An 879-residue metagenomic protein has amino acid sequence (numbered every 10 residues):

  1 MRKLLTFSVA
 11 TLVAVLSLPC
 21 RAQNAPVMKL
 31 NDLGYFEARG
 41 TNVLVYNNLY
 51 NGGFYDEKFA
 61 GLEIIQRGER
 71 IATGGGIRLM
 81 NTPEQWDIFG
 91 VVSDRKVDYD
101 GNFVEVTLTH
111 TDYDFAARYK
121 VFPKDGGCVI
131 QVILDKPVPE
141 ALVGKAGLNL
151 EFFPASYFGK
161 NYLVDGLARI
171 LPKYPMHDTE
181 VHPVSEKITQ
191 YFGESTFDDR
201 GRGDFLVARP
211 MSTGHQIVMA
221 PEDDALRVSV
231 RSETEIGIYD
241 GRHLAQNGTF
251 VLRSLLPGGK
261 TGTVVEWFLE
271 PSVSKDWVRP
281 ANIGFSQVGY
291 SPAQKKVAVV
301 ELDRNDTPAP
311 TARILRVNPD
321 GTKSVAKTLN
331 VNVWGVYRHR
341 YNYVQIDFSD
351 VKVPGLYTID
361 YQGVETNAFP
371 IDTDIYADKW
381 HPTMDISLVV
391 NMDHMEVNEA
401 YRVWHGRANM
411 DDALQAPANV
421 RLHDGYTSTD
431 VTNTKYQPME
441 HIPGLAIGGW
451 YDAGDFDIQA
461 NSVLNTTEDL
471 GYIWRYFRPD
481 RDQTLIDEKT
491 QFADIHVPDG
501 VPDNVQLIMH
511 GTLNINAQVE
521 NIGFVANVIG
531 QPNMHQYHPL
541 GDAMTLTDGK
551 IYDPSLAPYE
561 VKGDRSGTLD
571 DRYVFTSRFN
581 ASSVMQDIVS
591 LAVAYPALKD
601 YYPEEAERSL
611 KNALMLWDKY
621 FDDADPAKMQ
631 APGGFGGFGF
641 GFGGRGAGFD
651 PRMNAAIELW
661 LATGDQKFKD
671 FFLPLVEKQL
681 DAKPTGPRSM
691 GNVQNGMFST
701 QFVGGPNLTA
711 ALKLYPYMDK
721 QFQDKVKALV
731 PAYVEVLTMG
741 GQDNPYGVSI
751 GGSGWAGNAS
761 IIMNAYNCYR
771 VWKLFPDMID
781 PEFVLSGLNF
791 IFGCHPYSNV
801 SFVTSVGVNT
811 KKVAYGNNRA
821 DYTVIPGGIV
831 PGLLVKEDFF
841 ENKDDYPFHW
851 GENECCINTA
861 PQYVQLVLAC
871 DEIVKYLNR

Functional and structural regions predicted by a protein language model:
M1-N24: Bacterial Sec-dependent N-terminal signal peptides
N24-D32, K136-V218: Polysaccharide-binding surfaces and accessory modules of carbohydrate-active proteins
R78-A141: Extended, loop-rich substrate-binding clefts of extracytoplasmic carbohydrate-active enzymes
S156-L163, D276-K295, N367-H405: Low-complexity, Pro/Ser/Thr- and charge-rich linker/hinge segments at domain boundaries
S195-P221, A225, V288, K296-Q362 (+9 more regions): Aromatic (Trp/Tyr) and acidic
D199-W277: Beta-strand-rich recognition/accessory modules
D374-A400, N504-G523, L610-M629, Q666-G691 (+2 more regions): Long, well-ordered core segments of solenoidal/helical folds
T490-L507: Acidic, glycine-anchored loop motifs typical of Ca2+
